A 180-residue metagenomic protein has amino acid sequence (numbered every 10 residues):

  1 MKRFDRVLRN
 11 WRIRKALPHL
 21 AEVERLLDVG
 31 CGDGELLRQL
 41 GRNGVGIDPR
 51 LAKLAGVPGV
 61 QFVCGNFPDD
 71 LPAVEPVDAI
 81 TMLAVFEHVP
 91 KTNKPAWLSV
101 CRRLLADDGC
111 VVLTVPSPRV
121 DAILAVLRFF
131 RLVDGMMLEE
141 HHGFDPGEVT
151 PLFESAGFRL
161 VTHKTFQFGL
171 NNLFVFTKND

Functional and structural regions predicted by a protein language model:
M1-E75, A79-T81, P95-L98, H141-G143 (+3 more regions): Conserved N-terminal segment of class I S-adenosyl-L-methionine
A84-H88: Short catalytic micro-motifs in class I SAM-dependent methyltransferases
P90-K94: Short N-terminal helix/helix-N-cap motif within the alpha/beta-hydrolase-1
P95-D107: A short glycine-rich, Lys/Arg-flanked "PGG" loop and its adjoining helix->strand segment in the class I
G109-V115: Conserved beta-strand signature within the Rossmann-like core of class I S-adenosyl-L-methionine
V120-E139: Short, glycine-/aromatic-enriched active-site segment of Class I SAM-dependent methyltransferases
R159-H163: A short linear hydrophobic-aromatic micro-motif
F174-D180: C-terminal lobe and adjacent flexible extensions of AdoMet/dcAdoMet transferase-like proteins
